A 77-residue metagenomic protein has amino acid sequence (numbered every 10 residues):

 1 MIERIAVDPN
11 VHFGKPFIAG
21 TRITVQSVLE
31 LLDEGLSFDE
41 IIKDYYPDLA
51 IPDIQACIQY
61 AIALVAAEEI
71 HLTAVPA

Functional and structural regions predicted by a protein language model:
M1-F13, P76: Basic, low-complexity segments
F17: Conserved phosphate-binding loops in nucleotide/dinucleotide-binding enzymes
T24-A77: Long, charge-rich, low-complexity alpha-helical segments
